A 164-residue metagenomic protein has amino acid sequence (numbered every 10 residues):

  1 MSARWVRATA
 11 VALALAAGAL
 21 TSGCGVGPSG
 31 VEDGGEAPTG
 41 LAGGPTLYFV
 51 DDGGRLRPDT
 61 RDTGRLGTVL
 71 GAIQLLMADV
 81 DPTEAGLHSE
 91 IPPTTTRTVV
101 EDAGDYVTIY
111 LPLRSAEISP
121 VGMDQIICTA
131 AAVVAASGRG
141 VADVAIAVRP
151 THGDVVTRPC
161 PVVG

Functional and structural regions predicted by a protein language model:
M1-G164: Bimodal "functional hotspot" detector
